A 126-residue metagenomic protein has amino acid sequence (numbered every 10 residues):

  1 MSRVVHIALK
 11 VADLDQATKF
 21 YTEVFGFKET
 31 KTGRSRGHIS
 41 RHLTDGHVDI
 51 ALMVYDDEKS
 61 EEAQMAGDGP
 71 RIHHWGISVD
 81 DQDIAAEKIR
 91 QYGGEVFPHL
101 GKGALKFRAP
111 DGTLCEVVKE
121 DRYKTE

Functional and structural regions predicted by a protein language model:
M1-Q16, I72-I77, D121-E126: N-terminal beta-strand motif that seeds the catalytic metal site of vicinal oxygen chelate
S2, A8-D49, K106: Core segments of cupin and vicinal oxygen chelate
Q16-K19, E23, D83-Q91: Replace "anionic and nucleotidyl ligands
T30, H42, A86-E126: Vicinal oxygen chelate
G37-H38, E58-Q64, K124-E126: A short, acidic/glycine-rich surface segment
G46-I50, D57-K59, D81-I84: Short, charged/polar surface micro-motifs in flexible loops or helix N-caps
A51-M53, E116: Conserved beta-strand in the GNAT
D68-I89: Mid-chain, well-packed structural core segment of small domains
